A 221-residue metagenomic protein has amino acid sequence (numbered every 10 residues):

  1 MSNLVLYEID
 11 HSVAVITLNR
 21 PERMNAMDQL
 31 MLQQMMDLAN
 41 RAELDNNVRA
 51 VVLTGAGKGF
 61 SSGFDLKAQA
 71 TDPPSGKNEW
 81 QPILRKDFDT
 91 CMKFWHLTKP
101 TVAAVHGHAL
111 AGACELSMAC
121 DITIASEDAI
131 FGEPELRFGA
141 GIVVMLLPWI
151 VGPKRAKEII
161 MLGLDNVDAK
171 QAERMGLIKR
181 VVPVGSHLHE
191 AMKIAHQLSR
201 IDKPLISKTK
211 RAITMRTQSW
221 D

Functional and structural regions predicted by a protein language model:
M1-A14, L44-D45, G163-K170, G185-H189 (+1 more regions): C-terminal alpha-helix plus adjacent terminal tail
M1-A56: Conserved CoA-thioester-binding segment of acyl-CoA-metabolizing enzymes
I16, R20, Q34-M35, L53 (+5 more regions): Terminal peptide-recognition signature
N19, N25, G63, G107 (+1 more regions): Conserved phosphate-binding and hydrolysis motifs of nucleotide-dependent enzymes
A26-Q29, S62, T71, M161-L162 (+1 more regions): Phosphate-coordinating loops and pocket residues in cytosolic domains that bind phosphorylated ligands
L30-Q34, K86, K93, E190: Charged catalytic carboxylate motif
D37, G55-T90, A109, W220: Glycine- (often His-adjacent) and acidic-residue-rich active-site loop that binds/positions the CoA thioester
K93-K203: Crotonase-fold acyl-CoA enzyme core
